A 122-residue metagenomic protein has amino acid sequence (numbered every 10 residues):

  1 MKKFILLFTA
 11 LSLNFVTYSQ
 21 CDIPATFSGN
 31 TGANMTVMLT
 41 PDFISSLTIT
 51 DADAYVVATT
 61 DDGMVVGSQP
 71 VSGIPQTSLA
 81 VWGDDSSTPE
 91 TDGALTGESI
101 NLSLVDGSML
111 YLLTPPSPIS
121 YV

Functional and structural regions predicted by a protein language model:
I5, N14-V122: Primarily marks secretory-pathway-exposed extracellular/lumenal segments that are disulfide- and glycosylation-prone
